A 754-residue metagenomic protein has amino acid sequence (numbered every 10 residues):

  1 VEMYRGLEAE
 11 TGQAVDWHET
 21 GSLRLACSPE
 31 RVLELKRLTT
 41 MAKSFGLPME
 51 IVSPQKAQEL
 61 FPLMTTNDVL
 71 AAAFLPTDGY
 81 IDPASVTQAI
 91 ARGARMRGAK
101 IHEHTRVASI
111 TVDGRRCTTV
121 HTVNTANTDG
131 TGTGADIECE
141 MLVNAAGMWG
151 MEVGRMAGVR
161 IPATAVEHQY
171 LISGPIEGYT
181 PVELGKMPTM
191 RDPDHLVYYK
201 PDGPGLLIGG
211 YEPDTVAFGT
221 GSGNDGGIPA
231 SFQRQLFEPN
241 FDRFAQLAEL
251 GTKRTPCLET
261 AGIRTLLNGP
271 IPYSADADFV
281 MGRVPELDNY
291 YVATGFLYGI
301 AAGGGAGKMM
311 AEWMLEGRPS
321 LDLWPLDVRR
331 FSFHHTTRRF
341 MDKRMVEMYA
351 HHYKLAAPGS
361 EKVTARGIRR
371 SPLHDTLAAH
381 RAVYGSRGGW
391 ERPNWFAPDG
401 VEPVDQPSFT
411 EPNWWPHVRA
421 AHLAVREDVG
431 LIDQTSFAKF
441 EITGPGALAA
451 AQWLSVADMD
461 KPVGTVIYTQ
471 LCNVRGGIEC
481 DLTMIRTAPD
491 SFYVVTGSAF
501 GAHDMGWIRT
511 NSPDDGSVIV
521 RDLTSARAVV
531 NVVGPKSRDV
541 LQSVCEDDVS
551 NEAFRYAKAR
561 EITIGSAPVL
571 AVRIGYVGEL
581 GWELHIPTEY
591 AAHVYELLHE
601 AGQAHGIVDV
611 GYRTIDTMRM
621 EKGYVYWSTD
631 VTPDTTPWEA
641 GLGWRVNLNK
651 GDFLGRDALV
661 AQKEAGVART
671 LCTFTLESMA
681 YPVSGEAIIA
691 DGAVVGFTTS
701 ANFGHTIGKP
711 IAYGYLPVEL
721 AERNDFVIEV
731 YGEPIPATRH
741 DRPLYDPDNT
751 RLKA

Functional and structural regions predicted by a protein language model:
V1-L60, D194-Y199, G203-G209, Q235 (+2 more regions): Dinucleotide-binding Rossmann-like beta1-alpha1 core, especially the glycine-rich loop that anchors the ADP
Q13-R24, Q58-R97, T119, I228-Q235 (+1 more regions): Helix-loop-beta segment of a Rossmann-like dinucleotide-binding subdomain
S22-R24, V159-G185, A438-E441, A528 (+2 more regions): Central beta-strand plus flanking loop segment that forms part of the substrate or channel wall within the catalytic
L25-E34, A73-M96, H102, Q235-Q246 (+4 more regions): Short beta-strand to alpha-helix junction loop
A73-M141, W149, G304: Helical element adjacent to the flavin cofactor pocket in flavoenzyme catalytic cores
I110-N224, P229-E238, Q246-C257, R339-E361 (+2 more regions): Flavin-dependent oxidoreductases
D194, G203, A217-R369: C-terminal catalytic lobe of FAD-dependent flavoproteins
L321-D322, D327-A754: Glycine/proline-enriched, intrinsically flexible loops and inter-domain linkers
